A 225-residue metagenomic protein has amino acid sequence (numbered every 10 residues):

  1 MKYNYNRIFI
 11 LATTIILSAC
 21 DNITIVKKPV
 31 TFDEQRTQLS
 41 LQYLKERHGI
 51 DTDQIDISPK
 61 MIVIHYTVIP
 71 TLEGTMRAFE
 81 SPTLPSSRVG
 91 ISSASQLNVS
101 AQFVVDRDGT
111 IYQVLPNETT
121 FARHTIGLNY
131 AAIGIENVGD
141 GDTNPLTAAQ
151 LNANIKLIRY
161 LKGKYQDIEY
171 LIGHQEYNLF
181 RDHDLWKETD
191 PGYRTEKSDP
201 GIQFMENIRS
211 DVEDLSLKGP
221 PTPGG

Functional and structural regions predicted by a protein language model:
K2-F9: Bacterial N-terminal signal peptides that target proteins for export
F9-S18: Bacterial N-terminal signal peptides
C20-H124: N-terminal catalytic cores of peptidoglycan-degrading enzymes
N22-Q38, G141-G225: Basic/polar, cationic surfaces and motifs that engage anionic cell-wall and phosphate/carboxylate ligands
Q54, Y66-V68, R107, L115 (+4 more regions): Sec/Tat-exported extracytoplasmic proteins
I55-I57, Q96-L97, L128, T143-L151: Solvent-exposed, acidic/flexible segments
I62, I126-G134: Short coil-to-beta-strand
T120, A132-P145: Substrate-binding clefts and substrate-entry loops adjacent to catalytic sites of polymer-processing enzymes acting on
